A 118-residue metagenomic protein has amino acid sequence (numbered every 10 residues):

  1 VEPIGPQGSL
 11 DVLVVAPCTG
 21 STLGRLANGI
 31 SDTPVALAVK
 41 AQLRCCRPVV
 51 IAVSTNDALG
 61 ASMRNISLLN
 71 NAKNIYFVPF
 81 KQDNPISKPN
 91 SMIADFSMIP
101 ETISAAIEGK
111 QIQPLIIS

Functional and structural regions predicted by a protein language model:
V1-R64: Helix-loop-strand module that forms the ligand-binding subsite of alpha/beta enzymes
I4-P6, D11, L68, N84-P85 (+2 more regions): Aromatic-residue detector
L13, D32-A36, L68-N71, D95-I99: Short, low-complexity, polar/charged sequence segments that are solvent-exposed and flexible
R25, L37-A41, L68, M98-A105: Alpha-helical scaffold segments in soluble metabolic enzymes
P34-V35, M63, N70, S87-N90: Short, surface-exposed, charged/polar-biased interaction segments
M63-K81: Short, electropositive alpha-helical surface patch
I75-S118: Glycine-rich phosphate/pyrophosphate-binding loop and the adjoining helix
